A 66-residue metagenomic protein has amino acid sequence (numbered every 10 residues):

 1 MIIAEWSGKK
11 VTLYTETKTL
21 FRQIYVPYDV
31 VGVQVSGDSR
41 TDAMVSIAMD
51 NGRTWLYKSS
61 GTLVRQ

Functional and structural regions predicted by a protein language model:
M1-E5, T12, D38-M49: Short beta-strand elements that form the blades of beta-propeller/WD-repeat-like and other beta-sheet-rich scaffold
M1-I3, V33, T54: Generic low-polarity alpha-helical segments
K9, T17-K18: Polar/charged low-complexity regions in secreted precursors and cytosolic/nuclear IDRs
V11-T12, W55: WD40 beta-propeller blade core
E16-T17, K58-S60: Short loop/turn segments that connect beta-strands within beta-propeller blades
T19-Y25, D29, T62-Q66: A short beta-strand motif characteristic of beta-propeller blades
V26-D42: Repeated scaffold domains used in trafficking and secretory/extracellular systems, primarily beta-propellers
S46-S59: Short, exposed beta-strand-loop hairpins at the edges of beta-sheets in extracellular/periplasmic proteins
